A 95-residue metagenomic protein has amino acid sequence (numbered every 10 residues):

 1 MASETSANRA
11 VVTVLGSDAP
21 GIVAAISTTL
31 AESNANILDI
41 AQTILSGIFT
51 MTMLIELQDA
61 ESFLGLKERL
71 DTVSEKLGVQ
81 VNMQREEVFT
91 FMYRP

Functional and structural regions predicted by a protein language model:
M1-P95: A conserved regulatory-domain signal marking ACT and ACT-like small-molecule sensing domains and adjacent regulatory
